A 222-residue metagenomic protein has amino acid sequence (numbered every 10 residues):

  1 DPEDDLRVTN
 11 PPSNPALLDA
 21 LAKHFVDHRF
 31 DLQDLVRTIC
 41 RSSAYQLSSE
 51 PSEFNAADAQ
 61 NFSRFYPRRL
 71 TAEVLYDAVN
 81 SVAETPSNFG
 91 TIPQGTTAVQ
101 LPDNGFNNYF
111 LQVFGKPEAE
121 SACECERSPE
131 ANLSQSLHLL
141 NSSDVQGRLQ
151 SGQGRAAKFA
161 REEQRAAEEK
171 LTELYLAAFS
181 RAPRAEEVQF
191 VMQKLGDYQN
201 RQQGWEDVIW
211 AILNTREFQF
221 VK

Functional and structural regions predicted by a protein language model:
D1-T91, P117, S121-E126, Q146-W205 (+2 more regions): Primarily short, surface-exposed interaction patches in extracytoplasmic proteins
A83-I92, V99-Q100, N104, F110-K116 (+1 more regions): Long, His/Glu/Asp-enriched segments that create or flank divalent metal/ion-associated functional microenvironments
T97-Q100, A160-R161: Short, charged low-complexity linear motifs
A131, L137-Q150: Structured, non-catalytic alpha/beta "coupling" segments that mediate domain-domain communication and provide generic
S134, L213-R216: Residue-level micro-sites within transmembrane alpha helices that shape and flank functional polar/acidic positions
